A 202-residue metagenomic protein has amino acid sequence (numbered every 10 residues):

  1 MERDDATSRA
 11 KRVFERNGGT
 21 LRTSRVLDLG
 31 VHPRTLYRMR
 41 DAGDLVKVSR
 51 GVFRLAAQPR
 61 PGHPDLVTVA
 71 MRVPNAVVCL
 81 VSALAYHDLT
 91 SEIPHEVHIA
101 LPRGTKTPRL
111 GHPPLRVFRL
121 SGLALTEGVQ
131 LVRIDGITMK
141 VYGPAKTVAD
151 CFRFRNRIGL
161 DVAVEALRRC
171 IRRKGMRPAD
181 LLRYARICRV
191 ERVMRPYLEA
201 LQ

Functional and structural regions predicted by a protein language model:
D4-R9, V13-L29, T35, R40 (+2 more regions): Nucleic-acid-binding surface
